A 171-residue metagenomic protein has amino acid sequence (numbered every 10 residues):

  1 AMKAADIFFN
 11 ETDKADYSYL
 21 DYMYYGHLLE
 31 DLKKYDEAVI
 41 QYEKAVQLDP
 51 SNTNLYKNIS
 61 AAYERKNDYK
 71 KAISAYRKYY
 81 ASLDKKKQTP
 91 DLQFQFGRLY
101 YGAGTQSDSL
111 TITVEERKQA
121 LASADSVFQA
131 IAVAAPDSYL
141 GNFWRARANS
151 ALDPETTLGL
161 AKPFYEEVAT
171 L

Functional and structural regions predicted by a protein language model:
A1-A4, A38, A72, R117 (+2 more regions): Single-residue signature of alpha-solenoid repeat helices
A5-F9, Y42, Y76, L121 (+2 more regions): Hydrophobic/aromatic packing residues within the alpha-helices of TPR/SEL1-like helical repeat arrays
D13-D16, P50, D84-K87, P136-D137: Short coil turns that delineate tetratricopeptide repeat
D16-L20, N54, Q88-D91, L140: Start-of-helix register in tetratricopeptide repeats
M23-Y24, N58, Q95, W144: Canonical tetratricopeptide repeat
H27, A61-E64, R98, G102-T105 (+1 more regions): Residue-level recognition of tetratricopeptide repeat
E37, P50, D108-S109, S123-S126: Coil residues (strongly favoring Ser/Thr
